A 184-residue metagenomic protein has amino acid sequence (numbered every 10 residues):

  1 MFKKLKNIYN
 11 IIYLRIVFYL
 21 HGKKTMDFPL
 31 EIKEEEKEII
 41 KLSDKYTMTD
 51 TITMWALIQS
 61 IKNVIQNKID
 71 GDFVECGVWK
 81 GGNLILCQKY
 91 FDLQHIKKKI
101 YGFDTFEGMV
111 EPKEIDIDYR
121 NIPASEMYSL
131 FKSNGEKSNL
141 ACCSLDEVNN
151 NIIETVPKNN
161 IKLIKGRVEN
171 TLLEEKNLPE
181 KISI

Functional and structural regions predicted by a protein language model:
M1-D44: Membrane-proximal basic amphipathic "stem/tether" segments
P29-T51, N67-I184: S-adenosylmethionine/decaboxylated-SAM
A56-K68: Conserved alpha-helix/loop element of class I SAM-dependent methyltransferases that forms part of the SAM/SAH-binding
